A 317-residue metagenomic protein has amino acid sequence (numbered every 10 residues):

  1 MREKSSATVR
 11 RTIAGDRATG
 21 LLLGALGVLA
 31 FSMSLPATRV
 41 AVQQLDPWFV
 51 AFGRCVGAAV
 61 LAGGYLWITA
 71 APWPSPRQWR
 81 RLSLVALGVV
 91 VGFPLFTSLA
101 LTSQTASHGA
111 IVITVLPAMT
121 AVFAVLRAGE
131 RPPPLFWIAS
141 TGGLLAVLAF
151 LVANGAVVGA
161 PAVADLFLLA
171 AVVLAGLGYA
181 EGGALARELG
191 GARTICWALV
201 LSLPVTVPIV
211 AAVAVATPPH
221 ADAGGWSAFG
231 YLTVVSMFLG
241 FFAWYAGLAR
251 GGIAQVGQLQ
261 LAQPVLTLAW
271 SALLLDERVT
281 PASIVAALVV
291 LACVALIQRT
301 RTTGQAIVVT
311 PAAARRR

Functional and structural regions predicted by a protein language model:
R2-A58, L99, V157-A184, V205 (+1 more regions): Glycine-/small-residue-enriched transmembrane alpha-helix faces in small-molecule transporters and effluxers
R2-I13, G53-C55, E130, V152-A153 (+2 more regions): C-terminal-most transmembrane helix of multi-pass membrane proteins
A18-L23, F49-G64, I68, L84 (+5 more regions): Hydrophobic alpha-helical transmembrane segments of multi-pass integral membrane proteins, especially transporters
L29-A30, S34-L35, G64-I113, A149 (+1 more regions): Specific transmembrane alpha-helical segments of multi-pass solute transporters/efflux pumps, especially DMT/EamA
L29-S32, P36, G63, A86-V91 (+9 more regions): Hydrophobic/small/kink-forming positions within alpha-helical transmembrane segments of polytopic membrane proteins
M33-V40, Q44, A58-S75, L95 (+4 more regions): Membrane-interface helix-cap regions at the ends of transmembrane helices in multi-pass membrane proteins
A51-G53, V90, P94, G109-V115 (+2 more regions): Helix-helix packing/entry segments at the starts of transmembrane helices
A62, S83-V85, V115, F123 (+4 more regions): Hydrophobic transmembrane alpha-helices of multi-pass small-molecule transport proteins
